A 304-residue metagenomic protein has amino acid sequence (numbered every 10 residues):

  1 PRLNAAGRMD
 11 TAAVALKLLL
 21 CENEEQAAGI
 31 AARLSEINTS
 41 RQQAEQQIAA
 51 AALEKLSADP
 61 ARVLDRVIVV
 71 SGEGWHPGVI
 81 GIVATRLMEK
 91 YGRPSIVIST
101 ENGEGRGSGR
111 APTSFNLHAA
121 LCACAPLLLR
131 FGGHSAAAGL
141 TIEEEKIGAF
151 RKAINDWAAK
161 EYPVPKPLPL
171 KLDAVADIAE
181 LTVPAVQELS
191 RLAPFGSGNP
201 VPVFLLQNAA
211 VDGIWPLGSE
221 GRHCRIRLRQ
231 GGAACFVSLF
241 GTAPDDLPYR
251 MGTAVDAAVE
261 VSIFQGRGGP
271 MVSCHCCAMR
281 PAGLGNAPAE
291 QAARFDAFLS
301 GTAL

Functional and structural regions predicted by a protein language model:
P1-L53, E89, G109-L304: Acidic, two-metal ion nucleic-acid-processing modules in DNA metabolism proteins
N23, G74, N102: Short, glycine/serine-rich, charged loops/turns that create anion-binding and catalytic segments at active sites
E54, A58-T85: Flexible, glycine/threonine-enriched loop-and-boundary segments that flank and lead into catalytic domains of large
V70-S71, V97-I98, R130, A257: General beta-strand structural signal in soluble alpha/beta enzymes
G72, T85, T100, E144 (+1 more regions): Residues immediately flanking
V79-I80, G105, A257: Long, contiguous hydrophobic alpha-helical segments, chiefly transmembrane helices and signal peptides
I96-A111: Short glycine-cluster motifs
